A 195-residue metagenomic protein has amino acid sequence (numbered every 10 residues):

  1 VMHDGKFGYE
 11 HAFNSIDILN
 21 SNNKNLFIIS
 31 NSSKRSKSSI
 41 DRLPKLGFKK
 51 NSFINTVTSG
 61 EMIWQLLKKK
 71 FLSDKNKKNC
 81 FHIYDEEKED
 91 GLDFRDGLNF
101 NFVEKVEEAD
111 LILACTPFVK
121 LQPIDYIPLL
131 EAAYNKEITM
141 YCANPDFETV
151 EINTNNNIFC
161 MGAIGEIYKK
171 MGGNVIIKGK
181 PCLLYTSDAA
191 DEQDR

Functional and structural regions predicted by a protein language model:
V1-G5: Asp-based phosphoryl-transfer active-site loop
H11-N23, P128-A133: Catalytic-core regions built around general acid/base machinery
N14, N20-N99: Active-site phosphate-binding/coordination module
L98-L111: Short acidic low-complexity segments
L111-C115, Y141: Structural motif
P117-D125: Active-site glycine- and acidic-residue-rich loops that bind and position anionic ligands or nucleotide-like cofactors
A143-L184: Glycine/Thr-rich beta-alpha phosphate-binding loop at enzyme active sites
Y185-R195: Single conserved hydrophobic/aromatic residue that forms the stacking wall/gate of nucleotide- or nucleobase-binding
